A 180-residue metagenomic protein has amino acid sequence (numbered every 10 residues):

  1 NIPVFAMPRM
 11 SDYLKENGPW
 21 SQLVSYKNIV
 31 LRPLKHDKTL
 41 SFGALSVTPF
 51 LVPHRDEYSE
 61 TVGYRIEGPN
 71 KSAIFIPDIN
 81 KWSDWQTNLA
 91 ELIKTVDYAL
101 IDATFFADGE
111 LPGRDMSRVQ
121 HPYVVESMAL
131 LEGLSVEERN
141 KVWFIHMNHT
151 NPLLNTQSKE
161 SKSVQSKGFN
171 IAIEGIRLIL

Functional and structural regions predicted by a protein language model:
N1-P3, K27-I29, R139-V142: Residue-level recognition of the N-termini of beta-strands and the immediately preceding loop/turn
N1-V24: Active-site HxH/HxHxD metal-binding segment of metal-dependent hydrolases
R9-E16, N151-L154, I179: Short, charged/polar "capping" segments at the starts of alpha-helices and the immediately preceding loops
S11, H54, F105-F106: Short, solvent-exposed loop/turn segments at secondary-structure junctions
V24-V30, G43-L45, Q165-G168: A short helix-to-beta-strand connector/capping loop
L31-L92, I176-L180: Core dinuclear metal-dependent hydrolase active-site scaffold
N70-S72, N80-I176: Cap/insert and terminal regions of metallo-dependent hydrolase folds
